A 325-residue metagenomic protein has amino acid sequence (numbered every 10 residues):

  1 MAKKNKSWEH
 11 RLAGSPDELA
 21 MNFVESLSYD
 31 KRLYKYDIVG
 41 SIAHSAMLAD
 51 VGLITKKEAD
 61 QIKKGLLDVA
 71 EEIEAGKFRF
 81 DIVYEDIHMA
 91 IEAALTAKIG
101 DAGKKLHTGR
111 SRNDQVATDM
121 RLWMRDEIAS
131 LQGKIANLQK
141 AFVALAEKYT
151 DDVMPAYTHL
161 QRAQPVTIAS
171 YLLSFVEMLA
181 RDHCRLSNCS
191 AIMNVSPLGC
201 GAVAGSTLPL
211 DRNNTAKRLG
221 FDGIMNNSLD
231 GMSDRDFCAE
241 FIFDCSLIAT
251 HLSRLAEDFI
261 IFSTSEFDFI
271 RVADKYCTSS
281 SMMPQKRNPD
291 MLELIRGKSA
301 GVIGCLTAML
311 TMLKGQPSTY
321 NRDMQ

Functional and structural regions predicted by a protein language model:
A2-G205, L210-K217, T278-S280, D290-R296: A helix-coil-helix interface module used to build multimeric assemblies and to scaffold catalytic/cofactor sites
D211-R235: Active-site-adjacent "gating/activation" loops or surface patches in catalytic cores
R218, N226-L229, A249-S253, I270-K275 (+3 more regions): Cation-handling catalytic/transport regions enriched in His/Asp/Glu
D234-D236, P284-K286: Acidic/His metal-coordination segments adjacent to aromatic residues that form catalytic metal sites in metalloenzymes
F237-F241, M291, D323-Q325: Membrane-water interface at loop-to-transmembrane-helix junctions
A239-F267: Structured ligand/cofactor/substrate-binding pocket environments in proteins
G301-Q325: Long, amphipathic alpha-helical stalk/connector segments used for oligomerization, subunit docking, or mechanical
